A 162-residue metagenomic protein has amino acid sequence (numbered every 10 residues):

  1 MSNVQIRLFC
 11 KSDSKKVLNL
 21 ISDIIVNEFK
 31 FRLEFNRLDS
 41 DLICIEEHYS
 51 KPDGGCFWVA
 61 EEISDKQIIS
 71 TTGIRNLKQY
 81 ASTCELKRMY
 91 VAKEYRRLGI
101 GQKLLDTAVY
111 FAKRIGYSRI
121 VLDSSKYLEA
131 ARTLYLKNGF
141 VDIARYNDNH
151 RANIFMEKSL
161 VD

Functional and structural regions predicted by a protein language model:
V4, L8-K87, A92-K93, L105-T107 (+3 more regions): Acetyl-CoA-dependent GNAT
N27, S118-D162: C-terminal "cap" of GNAT-fold acetyltransferases
F29, L33, F57-W58, L98 (+2 more regions): Short linear functional motifs in flexible/disordered or boundary regions
K66-Q67, R88-D106, K113-I115, K126-T133 (+1 more regions): Conserved glycine-rich acetyl-CoA-binding loop
